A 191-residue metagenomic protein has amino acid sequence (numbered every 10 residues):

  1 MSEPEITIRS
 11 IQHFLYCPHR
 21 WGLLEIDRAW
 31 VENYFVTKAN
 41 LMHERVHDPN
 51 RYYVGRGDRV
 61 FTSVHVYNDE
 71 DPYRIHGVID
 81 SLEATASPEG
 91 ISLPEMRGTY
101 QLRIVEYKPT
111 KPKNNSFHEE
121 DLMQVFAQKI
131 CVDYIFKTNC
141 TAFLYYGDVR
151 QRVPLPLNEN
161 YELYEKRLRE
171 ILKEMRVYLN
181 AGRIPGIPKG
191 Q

Functional and structural regions predicted by a protein language model:
M1-I104, M123: Metal-dependent nuclease catalytic cores that hydrolyze phosphodiester bonds in DNA/RNA, characterized by
E83-A86, K108-P109, V132, F136: Generic hydrophobic/packing signal
R103-K108, F143-Y145: Glycine- and acidic-rich phosphate- and metal-coordinating loops
Y107-S116: Short beta-strand-loop-alpha-helix junction that forms the active-site gateway of nucleic-acid-processing nucleases
N115-H118, C131-Q191: Metal-dependent nuclease catalytic regions and adjoining charged, substrate-binding loops involved in nucleic-acid end
M123-C131: Short amphipathic alpha-helical face segments that pack within enzyme cores and frequently flank/anchor catalytic
